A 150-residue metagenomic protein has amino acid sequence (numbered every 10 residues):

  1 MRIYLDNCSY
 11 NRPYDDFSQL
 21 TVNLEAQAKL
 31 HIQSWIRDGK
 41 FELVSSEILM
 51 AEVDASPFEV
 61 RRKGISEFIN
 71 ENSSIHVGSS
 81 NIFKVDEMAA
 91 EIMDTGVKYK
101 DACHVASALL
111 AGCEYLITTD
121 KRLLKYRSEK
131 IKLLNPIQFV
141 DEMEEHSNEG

Functional and structural regions predicted by a protein language model:
M1-S45, A55-K63, M143-G150: Short, well-structured N-terminal submotif of metal-dependent ribonuclease cores
R2, D16-A26, L109-G150: Acidic, PIN/NYN-like endoribonuclease modules and their adjacent C-terminal/linker elements
Y10, L49-V53, F83: Short, catalytically relevant binding-site loops at active-site mouths
Q19-L20, E52, A90-M93: Short, contiguous strand/loop micro-motifs
E25, E52, D101: Acidic-residue sensor for enzyme active/binding pockets
I32, G64-I65, H104, R122: Residues within well-ordered alpha-helices
F41-S45, L49, P57-E59, I65-N70 (+3 more regions): Anionic, Ser/Thr-rich low-complexity intrinsically disordered regions
S74-Y115, K121, K125: Active-site neighborhoods of divalent-metal-dependent phosphate/nucleic-acid chemistry enzymes
